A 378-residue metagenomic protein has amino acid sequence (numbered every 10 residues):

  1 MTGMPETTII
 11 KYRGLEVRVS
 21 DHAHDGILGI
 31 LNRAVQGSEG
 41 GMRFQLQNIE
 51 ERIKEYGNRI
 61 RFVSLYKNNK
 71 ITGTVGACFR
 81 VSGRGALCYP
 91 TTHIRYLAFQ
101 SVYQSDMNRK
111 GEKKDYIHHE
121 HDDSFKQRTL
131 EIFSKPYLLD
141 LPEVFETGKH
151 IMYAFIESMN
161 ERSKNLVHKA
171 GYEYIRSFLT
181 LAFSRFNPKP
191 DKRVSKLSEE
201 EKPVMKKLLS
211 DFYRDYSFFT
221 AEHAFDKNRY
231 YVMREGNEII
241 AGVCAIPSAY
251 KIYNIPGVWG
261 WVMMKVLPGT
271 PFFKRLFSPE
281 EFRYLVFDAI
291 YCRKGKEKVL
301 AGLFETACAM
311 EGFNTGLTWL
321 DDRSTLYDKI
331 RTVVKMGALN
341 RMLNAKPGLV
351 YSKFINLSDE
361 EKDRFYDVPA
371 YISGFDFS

Functional and structural regions predicted by a protein language model:
T2-G85, G148-K149, E161-K164, H168-Y284: Amide-forming acyltransferase catalytic core, primarily the GNAT-like/NAT-type and related acyltransferase folds
I9-Y12, G41, V63, Q100 (+8 more regions): Generic intrinsically disordered, low-complexity segments enriched for polar/acidic and small residues
D21, D25, D106, D115 (+13 more regions): Acidic-enriched, low-complexity/disordered segments with a strong bias for Aspartate over Glutamate
R43, A98, S124, I132 (+2 more regions): Intrinsic disorder/low-structure terminal segments
A77, L208-E222, T306-F313, N340-S358 (+1 more regions): Short flexible/disordered coil segments
L87-K169, P256-A338: Acyl-donor binding region in acyl/amide transferases
T180-R185, P271, N314-L317, N344-P347: Short, surface-exposed, polar/charged, turn-prone segments marking secondary-structure boundaries
T318-D321, Y327-S378: C-terminal functional modules
